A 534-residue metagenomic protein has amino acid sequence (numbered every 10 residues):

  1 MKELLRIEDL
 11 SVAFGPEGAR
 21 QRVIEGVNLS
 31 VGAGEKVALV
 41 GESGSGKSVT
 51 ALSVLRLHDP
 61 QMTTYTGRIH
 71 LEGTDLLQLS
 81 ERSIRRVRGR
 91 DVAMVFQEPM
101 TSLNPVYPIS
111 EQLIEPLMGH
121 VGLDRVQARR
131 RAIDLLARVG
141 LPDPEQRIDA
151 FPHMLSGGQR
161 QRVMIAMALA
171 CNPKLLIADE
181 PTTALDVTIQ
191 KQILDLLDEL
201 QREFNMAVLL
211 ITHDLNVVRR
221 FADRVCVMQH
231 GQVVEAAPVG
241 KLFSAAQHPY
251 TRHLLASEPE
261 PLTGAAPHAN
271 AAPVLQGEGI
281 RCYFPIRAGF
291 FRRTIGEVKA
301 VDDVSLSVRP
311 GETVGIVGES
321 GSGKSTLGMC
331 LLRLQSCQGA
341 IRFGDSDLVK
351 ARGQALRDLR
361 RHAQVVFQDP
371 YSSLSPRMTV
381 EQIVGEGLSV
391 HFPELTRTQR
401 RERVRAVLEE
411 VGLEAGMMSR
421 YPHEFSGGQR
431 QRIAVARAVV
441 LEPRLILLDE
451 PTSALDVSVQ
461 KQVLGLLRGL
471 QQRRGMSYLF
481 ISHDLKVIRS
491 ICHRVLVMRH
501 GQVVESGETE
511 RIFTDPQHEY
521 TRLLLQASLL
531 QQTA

Functional and structural regions predicted by a protein language model:
T63, L76-A93, G119, K241-A246 (+5 more regions): ABC ATPase NBD coupling module
T63-D75, G339-D347: Conserved ABC transporter NBD signature motif
D75, Q127-Q146, D347, T398-G416 (+1 more regions): Conserved ABC ATPase "signature" region
A150-L155, Q159, Y421-F425, Q429: Conserved ABC ATPase signature
A170-K174, V440-R444: A short, proline-enriched helix->beta-strand linker immediately N-terminal to the Walker B motif in ABC-type P-loop
V218-R220, I488-S490: A short, surface-exposed alpha-helical micro-motif characterized by mixed small hydrophobic and charged/polar residues
V233-A237, A245, V503-G507, D515: ABC ATPase "signature
